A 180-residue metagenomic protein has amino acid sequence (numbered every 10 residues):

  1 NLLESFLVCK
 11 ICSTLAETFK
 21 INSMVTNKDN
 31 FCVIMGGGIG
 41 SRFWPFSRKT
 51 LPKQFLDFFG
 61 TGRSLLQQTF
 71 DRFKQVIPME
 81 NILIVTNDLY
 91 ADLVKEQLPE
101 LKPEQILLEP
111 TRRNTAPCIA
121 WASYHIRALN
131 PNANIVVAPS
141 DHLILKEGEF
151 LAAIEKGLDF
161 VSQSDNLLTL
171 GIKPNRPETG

Functional and structural regions predicted by a protein language model:
I21-I34, R42-K49, G60-V137, L145: Conserved N-terminal catalytic core of the sugar/cofactor nucleotidyltransferase
P52, R63, A91, F150-G157: Amphipathic alpha-helical segments in well-structured domains
S140: Short acidic donor-binding/metal-coordinating loop in glycosyltransferase active sites
E147-G180: Conserved core of the sugar-phosphate nucleotidyltransferase
